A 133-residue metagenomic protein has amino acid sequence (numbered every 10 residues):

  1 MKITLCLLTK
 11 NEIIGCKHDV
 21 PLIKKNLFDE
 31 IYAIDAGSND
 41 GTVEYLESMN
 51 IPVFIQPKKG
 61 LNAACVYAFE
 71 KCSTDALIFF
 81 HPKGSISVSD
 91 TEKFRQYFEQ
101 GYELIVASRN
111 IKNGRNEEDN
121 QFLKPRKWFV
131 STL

Functional and structural regions predicted by a protein language model:
K2-T4: Cell-envelope/extracellular polymer assembly enzymes that use nucleotide-activated donors
N11-K25: Short, well-formed alpha-helical segments that are part of the catalytic scaffolds of diverse glycosyltransferases
E12-G15, S38, L61: Donor nucleotide-sugar binding loop of glycosyltransferases
L27, M49-N50: Short, structured coil segments at secondary-structure junctions
D35-V43: A conserved acidic beta->alpha catalytic loop
P57-K59, A63-E70, V88-L133: Acceptor/aglycone-binding surface of glycosyltransferases and processive sugar-polymer synthases
L77: Short aromatic/hydrophobic "clamp" motif used to bind/position activated sugar donors
H81-S85: The conserved acidic donor/metal-binding loop of glycosyltransferases
